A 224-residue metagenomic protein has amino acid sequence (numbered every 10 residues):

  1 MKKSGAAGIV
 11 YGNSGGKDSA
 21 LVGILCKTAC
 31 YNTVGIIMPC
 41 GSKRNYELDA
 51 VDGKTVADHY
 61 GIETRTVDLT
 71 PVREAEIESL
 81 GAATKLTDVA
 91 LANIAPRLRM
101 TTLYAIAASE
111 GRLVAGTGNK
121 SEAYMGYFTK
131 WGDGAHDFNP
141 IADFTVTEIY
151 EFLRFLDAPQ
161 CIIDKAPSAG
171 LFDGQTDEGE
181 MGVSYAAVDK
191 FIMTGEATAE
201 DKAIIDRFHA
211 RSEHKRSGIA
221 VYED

Functional and structural regions predicted by a protein language model:
M1-G126: ATP-dependent adenylation/nucleotidyltransferase module used to activate substrates
M1-N13, K17, L21-V22, G134 (+1 more regions): Peripheral terminal appendages
S4, Y60, A83, I106 (+4 more regions): Change "in soluble alpha/beta enzymes" to "in soluble alpha/beta proteins
G23, K27, K54, Y104 (+4 more regions): Predominant activation on well-ordered alpha-helical scaffold segments within soluble catalytic domains
S42-K43, T64-L69, D143-Y150, T194: Short C-terminal domain-edge/linker segments immediately following a structured domain
T55, P71-E78, E151, D164 (+2 more regions): Charged/polar, solvent-exposed surface patches and flexible loops
D58, L91-R99, L113-S184: Catalytic subdomain that performs nucleotidyl-dependent activation
